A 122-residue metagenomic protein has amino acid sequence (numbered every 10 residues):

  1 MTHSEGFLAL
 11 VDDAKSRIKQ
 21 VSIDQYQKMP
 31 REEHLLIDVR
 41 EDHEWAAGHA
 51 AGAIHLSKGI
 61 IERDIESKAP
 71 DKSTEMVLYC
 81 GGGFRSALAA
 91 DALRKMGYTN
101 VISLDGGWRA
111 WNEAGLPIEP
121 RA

Functional and structural regions predicted by a protein language model:
M1-L35, D42-E75, G81-A122: Rhodanese-like catalytic fold shared by cysteine-dependent sulfurtransferases and DSP/PTP-type phosphatases
